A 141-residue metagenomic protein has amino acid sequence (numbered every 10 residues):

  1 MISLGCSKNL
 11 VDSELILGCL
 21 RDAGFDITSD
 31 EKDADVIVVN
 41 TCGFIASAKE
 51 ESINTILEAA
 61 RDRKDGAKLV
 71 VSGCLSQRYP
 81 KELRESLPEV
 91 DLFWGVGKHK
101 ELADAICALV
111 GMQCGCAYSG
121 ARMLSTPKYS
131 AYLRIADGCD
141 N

Functional and structural regions predicted by a protein language model:
M1-N141: Proteins enriched for Cys/Gly/acidic motifs involved in redox and nucleic-acid/cofactor modification
